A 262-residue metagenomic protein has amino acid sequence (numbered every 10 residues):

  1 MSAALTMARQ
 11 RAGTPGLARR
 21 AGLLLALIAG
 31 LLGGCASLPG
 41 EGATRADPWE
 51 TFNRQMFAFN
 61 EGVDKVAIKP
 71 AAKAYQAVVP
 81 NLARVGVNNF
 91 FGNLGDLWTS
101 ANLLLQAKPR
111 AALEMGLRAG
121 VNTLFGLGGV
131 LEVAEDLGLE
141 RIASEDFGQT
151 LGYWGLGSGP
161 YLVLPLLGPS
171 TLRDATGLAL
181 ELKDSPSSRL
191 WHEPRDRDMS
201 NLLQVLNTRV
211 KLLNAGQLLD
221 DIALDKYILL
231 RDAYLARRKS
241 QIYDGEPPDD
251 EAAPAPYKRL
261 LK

Functional and structural regions predicted by a protein language model:
A3-L23: Bacterial N-terminal signal peptides that target proteins for export
E41-A67, A74, G92: Post-signal peptide N-terminal segment of mature Sec-exported envelope proteins
V66, A71-L82, L137: Membrane interface segments of multi-pass transport proteins and intramembrane proteases
R84-F90: Beta-rich strand-turn-strand
N93-L172: Mid-length scaffold segments of soluble, non-membrane domains
Q149, Y153-K262: A structured, mid-to-C-terminal "fold-capping" secondary-structure block
